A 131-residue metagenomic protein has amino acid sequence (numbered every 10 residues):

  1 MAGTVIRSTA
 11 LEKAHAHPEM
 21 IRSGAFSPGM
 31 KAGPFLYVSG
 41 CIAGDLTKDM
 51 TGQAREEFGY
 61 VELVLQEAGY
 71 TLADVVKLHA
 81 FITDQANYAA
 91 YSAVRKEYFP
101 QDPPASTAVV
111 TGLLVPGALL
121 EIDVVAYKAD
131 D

Functional and structural regions predicted by a protein language model:
M1-V76, I82-D131: N-terminal presequence-like segments and the immediate start of the first folded domain
